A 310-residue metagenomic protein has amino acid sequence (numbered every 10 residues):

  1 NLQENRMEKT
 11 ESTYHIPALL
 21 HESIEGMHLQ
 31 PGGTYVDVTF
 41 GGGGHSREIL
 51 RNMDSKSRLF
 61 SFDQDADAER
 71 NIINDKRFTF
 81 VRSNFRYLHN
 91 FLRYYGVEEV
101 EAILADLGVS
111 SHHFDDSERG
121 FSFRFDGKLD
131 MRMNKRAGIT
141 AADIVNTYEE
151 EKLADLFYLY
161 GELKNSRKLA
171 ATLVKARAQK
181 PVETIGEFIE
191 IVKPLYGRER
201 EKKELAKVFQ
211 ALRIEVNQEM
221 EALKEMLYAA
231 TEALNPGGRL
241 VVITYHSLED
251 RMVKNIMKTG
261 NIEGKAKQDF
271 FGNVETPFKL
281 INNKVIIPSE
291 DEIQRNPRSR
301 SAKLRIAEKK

Functional and structural regions predicted by a protein language model:
N1-K310: S-adenosyl-L-methionine-dependent methyltransferase catalytic core, i.e., the SAM/SAH-binding region
